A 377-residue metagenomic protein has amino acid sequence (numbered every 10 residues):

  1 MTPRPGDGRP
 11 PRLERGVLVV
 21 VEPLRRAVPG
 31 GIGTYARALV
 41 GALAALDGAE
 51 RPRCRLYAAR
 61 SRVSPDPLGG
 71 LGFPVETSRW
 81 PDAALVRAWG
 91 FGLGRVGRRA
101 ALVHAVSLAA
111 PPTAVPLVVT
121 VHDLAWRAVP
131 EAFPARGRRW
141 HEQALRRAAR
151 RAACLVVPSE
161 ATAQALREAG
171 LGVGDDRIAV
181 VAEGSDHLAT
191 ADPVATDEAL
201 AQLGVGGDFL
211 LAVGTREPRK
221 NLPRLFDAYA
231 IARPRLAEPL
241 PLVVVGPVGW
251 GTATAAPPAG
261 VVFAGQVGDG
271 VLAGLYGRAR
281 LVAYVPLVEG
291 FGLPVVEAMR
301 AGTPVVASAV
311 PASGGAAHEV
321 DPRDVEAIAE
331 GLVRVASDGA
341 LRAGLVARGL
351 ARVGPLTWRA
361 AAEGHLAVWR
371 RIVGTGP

Functional and structural regions predicted by a protein language model:
M1-P377: Carbohydrate transferase catalytic cores enriched for Leloir-type hexosyltransferases
